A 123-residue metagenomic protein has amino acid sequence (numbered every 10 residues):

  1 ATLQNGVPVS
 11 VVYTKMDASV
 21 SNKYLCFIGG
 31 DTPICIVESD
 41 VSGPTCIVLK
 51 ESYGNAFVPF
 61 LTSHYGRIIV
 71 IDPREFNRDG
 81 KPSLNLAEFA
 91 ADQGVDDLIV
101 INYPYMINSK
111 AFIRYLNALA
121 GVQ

Functional and structural regions predicted by a protein language model:
A1-Q123: Extracellular glycan-modifying ectodomains
